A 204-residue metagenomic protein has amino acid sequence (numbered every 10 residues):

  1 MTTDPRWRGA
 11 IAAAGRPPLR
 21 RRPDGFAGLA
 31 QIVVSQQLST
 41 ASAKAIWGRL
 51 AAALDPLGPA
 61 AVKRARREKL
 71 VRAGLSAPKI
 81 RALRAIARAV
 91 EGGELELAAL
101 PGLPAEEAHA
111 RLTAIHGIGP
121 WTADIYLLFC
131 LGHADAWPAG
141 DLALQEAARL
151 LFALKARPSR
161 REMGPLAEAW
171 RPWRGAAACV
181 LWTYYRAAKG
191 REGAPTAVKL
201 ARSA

Functional and structural regions predicted by a protein language model:
M1-L103, E107, P165-A204: N-terminal polyanion-binding entry modules of DNA glycosylases/AP lyases and select other DNA-binding proteins
T40, A61-V62, I115, A156-R160: A short linear-motif detector with a strong N-terminal bias
A77, L97, P120, H133 (+2 more regions): Residue-level detector of short coil/turn "hinge" positions at structural boundaries
R88-E96, A114-G117, G132, A153: Alpha-helix capping at helix-to-loop junctions
P104-L150, A176: Catalytic DNA-binding helix-loop module of base-excision-repair DNA glycosylases/AP lyases
L131, F152-A156, Y185: Hydrophobic/aromatic-lined pockets within catalytic cores
G140-E168, A197-A204: C-terminal end-helix/capping segment
